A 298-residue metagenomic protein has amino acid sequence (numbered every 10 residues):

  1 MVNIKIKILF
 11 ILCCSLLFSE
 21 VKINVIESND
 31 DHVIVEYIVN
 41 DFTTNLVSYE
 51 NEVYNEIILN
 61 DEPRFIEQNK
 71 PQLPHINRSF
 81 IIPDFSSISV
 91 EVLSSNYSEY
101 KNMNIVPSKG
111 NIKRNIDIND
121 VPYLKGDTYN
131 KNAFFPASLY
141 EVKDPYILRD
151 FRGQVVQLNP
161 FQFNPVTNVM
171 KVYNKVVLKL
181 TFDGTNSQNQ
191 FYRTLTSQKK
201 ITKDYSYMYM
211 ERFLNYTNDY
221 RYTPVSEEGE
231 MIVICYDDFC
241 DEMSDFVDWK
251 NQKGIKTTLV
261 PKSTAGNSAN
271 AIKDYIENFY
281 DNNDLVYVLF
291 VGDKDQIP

Functional and structural regions predicted by a protein language model:
I4-L17: Sec-dependent N-terminal signal peptides
S19-F290: Extracellular pro-sequences of secreted precursors
Q296-P298: A short, glycine/acidic-enriched catalytic loop
